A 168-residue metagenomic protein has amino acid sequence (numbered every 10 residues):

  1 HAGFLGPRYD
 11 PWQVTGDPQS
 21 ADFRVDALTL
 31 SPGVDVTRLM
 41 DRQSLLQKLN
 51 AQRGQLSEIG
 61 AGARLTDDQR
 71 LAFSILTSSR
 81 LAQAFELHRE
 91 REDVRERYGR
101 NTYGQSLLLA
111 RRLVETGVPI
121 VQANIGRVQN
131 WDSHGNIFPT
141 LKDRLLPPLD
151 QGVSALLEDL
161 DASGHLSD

Functional and structural regions predicted by a protein language model:
H1-D168: Ligand-binding pockets and gating/stacking loops
